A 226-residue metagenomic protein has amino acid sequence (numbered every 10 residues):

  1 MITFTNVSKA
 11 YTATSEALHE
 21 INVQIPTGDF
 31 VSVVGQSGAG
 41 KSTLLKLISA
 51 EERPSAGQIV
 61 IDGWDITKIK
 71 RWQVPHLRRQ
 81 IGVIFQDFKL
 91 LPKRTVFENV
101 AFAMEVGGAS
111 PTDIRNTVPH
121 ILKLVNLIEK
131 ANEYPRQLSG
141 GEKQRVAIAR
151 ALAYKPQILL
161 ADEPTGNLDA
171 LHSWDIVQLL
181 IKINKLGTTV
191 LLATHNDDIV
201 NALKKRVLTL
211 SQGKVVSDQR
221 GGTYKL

Functional and structural regions predicted by a protein language model:
V34-Q36: The feature captures the beta-strand-to-loop junction immediately N-terminal to the Walker
S49: Helix-to-loop junction immediately C-terminal to a conserved catalytic motif
G57-D65, L77: Conserved ABC transporter NBD signature motif
R94-A101: Short coil-to-helix segment of the ABC ATPase nucleotide-binding domain corresponding to the Q-loop/switch region
Y134-L138, E142: Conserved ABC ATPase signature
A153-Q157: A short, proline-enriched helix->beta-strand linker immediately N-terminal to the Walker B motif in ABC-type P-loop
L159-D162: Catalytic Walker B motif of ABC-type/P-loop ATPase nucleotide-binding domains
